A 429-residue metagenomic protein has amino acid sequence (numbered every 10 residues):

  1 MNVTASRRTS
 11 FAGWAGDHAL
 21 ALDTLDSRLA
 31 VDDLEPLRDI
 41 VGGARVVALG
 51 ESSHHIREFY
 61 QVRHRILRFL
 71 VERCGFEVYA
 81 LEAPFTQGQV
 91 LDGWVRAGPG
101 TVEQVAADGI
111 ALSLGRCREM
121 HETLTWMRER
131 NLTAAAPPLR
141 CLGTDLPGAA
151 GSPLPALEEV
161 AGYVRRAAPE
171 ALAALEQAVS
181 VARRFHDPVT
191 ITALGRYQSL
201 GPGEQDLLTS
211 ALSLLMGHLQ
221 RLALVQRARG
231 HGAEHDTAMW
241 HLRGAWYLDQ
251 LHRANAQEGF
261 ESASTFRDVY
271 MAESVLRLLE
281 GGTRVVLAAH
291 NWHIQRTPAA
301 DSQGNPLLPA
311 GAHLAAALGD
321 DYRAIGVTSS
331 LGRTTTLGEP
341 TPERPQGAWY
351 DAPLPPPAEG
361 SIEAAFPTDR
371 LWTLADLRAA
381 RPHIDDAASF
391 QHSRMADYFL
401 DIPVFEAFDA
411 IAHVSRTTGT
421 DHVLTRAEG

Functional and structural regions predicted by a protein language model:
M1-G429: Structured catalytic-domain cores with a bias toward divalent-metal coordination
